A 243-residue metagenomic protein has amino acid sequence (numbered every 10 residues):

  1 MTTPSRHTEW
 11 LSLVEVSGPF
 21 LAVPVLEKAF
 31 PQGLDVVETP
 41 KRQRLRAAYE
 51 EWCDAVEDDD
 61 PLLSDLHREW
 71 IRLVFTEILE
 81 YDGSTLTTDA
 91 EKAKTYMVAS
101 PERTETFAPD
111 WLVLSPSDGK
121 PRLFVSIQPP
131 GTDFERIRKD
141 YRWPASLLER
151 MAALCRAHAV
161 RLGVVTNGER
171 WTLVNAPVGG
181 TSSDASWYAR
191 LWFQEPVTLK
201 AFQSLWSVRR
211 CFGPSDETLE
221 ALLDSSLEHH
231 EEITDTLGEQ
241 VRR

Functional and structural regions predicted by a protein language model:
M1-P61, P116-R243: Short, basic/polar, glycine-containing "phosphate-handling" surface segments that engage DNA
V56-K94: Acidic-basic catalytic patches of nuclease active cores, encompassing PD-(D/E)XK and other metal-cofactor nuclease
D65-W70, T106, S146-E149: Generic alpha-helix structural propensity
H67, T76, E80, V113 (+2 more regions): Generic ordered-secondary-structure signal
G83-T88, V98-E102, I137-R142, L147-R150: Short linear motifs at secondary-structure transitions and domain/linker junctions
S84-G119: Active-site metal-binding core of divalent-cation-utilizing nuclease and nuclease-like domains
